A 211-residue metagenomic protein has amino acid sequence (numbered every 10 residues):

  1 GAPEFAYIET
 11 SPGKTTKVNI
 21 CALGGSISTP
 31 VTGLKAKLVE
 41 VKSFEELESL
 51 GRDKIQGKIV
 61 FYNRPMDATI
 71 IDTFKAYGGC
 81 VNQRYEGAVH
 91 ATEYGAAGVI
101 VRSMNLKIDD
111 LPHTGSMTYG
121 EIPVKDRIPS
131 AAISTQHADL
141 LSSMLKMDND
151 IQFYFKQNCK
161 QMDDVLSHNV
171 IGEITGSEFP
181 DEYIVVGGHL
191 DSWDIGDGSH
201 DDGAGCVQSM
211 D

Functional and structural regions predicted by a protein language model:
G1-A2, S134, L166-D191: Acidic/His- and Gly-rich active-site-bordering loop/insert found across diverse amide/peptide-bond hydrolases
G1-I59, N63-I71: Noncatalytic luminal/extracellular "stalk/propeptide" segments of secretory-pathway proteins
G1-K17, A88, V101-T118, S167: Protein/peptide-recognition domains central to ubiquitin and immune signaling
G25, A36-V41, D72-A88, K125-A131 (+2 more regions): Second-shell loop/turn segments in exported
E40, I59-N63, A97-R102, S130-A132 (+3 more regions): Structural recognition of the beta-strand scaffold that forms the well-ordered cores of secreted hydrolase catalytic
K42-L106: A conserved hydrophobic secondary-structure block that centers on an alpha-helix together with its immediately flanking
Q83-R84, V170, E182, V186-D211: Alpha-helical metal-binding/catalytic segments enriched in His/Glu/Asp
E93, A97, Y119-E121, D126-N169: Long, well-ordered, tryptophan-enriched scaffold segments
